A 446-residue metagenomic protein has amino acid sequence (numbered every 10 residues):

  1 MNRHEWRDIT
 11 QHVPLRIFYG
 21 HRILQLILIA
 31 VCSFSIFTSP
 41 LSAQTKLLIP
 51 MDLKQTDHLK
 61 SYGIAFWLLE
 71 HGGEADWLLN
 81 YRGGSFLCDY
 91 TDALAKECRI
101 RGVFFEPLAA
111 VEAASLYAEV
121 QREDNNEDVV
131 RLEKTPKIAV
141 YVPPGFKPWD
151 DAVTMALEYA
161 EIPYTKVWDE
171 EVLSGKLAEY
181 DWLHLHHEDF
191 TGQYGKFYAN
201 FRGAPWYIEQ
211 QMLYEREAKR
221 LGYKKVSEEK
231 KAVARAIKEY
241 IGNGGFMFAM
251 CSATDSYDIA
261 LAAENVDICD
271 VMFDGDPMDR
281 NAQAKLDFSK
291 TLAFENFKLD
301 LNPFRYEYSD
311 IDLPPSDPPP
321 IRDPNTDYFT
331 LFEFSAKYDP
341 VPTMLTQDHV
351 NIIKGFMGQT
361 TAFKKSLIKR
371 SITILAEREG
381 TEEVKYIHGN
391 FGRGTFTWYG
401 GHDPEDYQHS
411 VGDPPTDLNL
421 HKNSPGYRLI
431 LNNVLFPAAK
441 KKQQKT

Functional and structural regions predicted by a protein language model:
M1-H21: N-terminal secretory signal peptides that target proteins for export/translocation
I23-S35: Bacterial N-terminal signal peptides
F37-A43: Sec/Tat signal peptide C-region and signal peptidase I cleavage site
A43-D151, A160, G401: Hydrophobic targeting/anchoring helices
Q44-P50, T56-L87, D267, L367-T446: Extracellular ligand-binding/catalytic regions of CAZymes and related secreted enzymes and adhesion modules
K46-L47, D52, T56, F86-L87 (+4 more regions): Helical hinge/lid and interdomain linker segments adjacent to catalytic or ligand-binding clefts that mediate domain
D151, E158, D255, D274 (+1 more regions): Catalytic beta-strand/loop cores that center a nucleophilic Ser/Cys/Thr and support acyl-enzyme chemistry
G222-Y223, A262, V271-F273, R280-A284: Catalytic cores of eukaryotic secretory-pathway lumenal/extracellular enzymes that build and remodel glycoconjugates
